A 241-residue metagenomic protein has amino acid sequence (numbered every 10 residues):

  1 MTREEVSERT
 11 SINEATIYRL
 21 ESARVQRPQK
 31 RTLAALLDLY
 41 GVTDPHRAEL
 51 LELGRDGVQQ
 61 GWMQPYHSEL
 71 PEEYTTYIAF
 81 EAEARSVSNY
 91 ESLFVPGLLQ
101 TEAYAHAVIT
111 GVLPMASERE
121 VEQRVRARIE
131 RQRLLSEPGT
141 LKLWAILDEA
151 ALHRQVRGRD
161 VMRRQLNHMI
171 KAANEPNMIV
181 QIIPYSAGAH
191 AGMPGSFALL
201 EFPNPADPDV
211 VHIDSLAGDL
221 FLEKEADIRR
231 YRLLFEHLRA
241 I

Functional and structural regions predicted by a protein language model:
M1-T2, R31-T32, R164, H168: Short Gly/charged-rich anion-binding patches and loops
E4-E8, R19-S22, Q26-H153, E223 (+2 more regions): Interdomain hinge/linker segments and adjacent boundary elements that couple functional modules
G139, I146, V156-I241: C-terminal regulatory/effector modules of DNA-binding transcriptional regulators
